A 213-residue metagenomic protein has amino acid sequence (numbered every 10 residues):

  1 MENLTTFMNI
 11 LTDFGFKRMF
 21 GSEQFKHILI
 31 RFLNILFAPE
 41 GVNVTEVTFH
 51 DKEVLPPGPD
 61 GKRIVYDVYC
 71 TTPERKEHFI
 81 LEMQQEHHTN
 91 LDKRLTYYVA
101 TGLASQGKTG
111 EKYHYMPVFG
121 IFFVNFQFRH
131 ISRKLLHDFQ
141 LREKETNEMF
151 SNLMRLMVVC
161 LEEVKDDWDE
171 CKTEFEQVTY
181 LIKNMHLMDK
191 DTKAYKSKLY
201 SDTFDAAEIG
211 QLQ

Functional and structural regions predicted by a protein language model:
M1-Q213: Elongated, amphipathic alpha-helical interaction scaffolds
